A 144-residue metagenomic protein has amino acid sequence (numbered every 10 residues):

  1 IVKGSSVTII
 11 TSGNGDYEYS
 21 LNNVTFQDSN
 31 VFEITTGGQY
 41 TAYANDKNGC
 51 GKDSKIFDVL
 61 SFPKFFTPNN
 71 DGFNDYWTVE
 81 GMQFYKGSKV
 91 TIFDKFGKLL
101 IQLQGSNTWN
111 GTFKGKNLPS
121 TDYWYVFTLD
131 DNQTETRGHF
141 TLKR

Functional and structural regions predicted by a protein language model:
I1-T8, I34-Q39, K47-F57, Y85: Low-complexity, acidic Ser/Thr/Pro-rich "mucin-like" tracts of secreted and single-pass surface proteins
K3-S12, N74-G81: A short beta-strand segment in extracellular, disulfide-stabilized domains
G13-N23, K86-S88: Solvent-exposed loop segments of extracellular immunoglobulin-like
Y17-Y19, G37-N48, D122-L129: Append "Rare intracellular matches occur via the same short Y/T/C beta-strand/loop motifs
L21-E33, L100-N107: Short beta-strand segments within Ig-like beta-sandwich modules, predominantly Fibronectin type-III
S29-T41, T108-T112, L118: Solvent-exposed segments in extracellular or luminal domains encompassing
S54-R144: Short loop/turn motifs at secondary-structure boundaries
